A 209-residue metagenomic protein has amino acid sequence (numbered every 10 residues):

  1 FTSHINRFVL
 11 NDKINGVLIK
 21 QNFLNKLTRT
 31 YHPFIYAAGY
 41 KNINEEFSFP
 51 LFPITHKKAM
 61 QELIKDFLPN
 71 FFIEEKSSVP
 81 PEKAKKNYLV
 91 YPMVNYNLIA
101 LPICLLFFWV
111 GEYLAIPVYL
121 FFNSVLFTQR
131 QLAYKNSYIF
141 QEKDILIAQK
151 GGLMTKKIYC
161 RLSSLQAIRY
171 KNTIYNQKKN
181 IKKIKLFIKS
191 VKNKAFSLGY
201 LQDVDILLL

Functional and structural regions predicted by a protein language model:
F1-L209: N-terminal basic, Ser/Thr-rich segments that initiate or prime the first beta/alpha elements at protein or domain
